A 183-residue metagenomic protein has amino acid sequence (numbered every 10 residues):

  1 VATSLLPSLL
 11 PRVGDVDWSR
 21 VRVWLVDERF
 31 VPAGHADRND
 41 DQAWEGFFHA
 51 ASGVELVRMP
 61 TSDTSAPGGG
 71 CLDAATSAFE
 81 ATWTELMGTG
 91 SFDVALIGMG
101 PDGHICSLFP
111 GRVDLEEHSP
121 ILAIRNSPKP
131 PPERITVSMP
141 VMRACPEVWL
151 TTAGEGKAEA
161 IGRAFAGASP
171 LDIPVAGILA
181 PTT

Functional and structural regions predicted by a protein language model:
V1-A2, P101-H104, E155-G156: Short glycine-rich anion-binding loops that position phosphate/pyrophosphate groups of nucleotides and phosphorylated
V1-V13: Glycine-rich N-terminal segment of FAD-binding domains in flavoprotein oxidoreductases, spanning the beta-loop-helix
L10-G14, G111-D114, F165-S169: Short, solvent-exposed amphipathic alpha-helical segments in soluble enzyme and RNA/protein-processing domains
R12-R22, A50, D114-E116, P140-C145 (+1 more regions): Short, conserved loop/helix-junction motifs that constitute active-site signature segments in enzyme catalytic cores
V16-L96: Ligand-binding beta-strand-loop-alpha-helix segment within the catalytic cores of soluble metabolic enzymes
T84-E85, T136-P146: The conserved catalytic core of RNA pseudouridine synthases
V94-P140: Class I SAM-dependent methyltransferase SAM-binding "motif I" and its flanking Rossmann-like core
P140, P146-T183: ATP/nucleoside-binding phosphotransfer catalytic cores, i.e., glycine-rich phosphate-binding loops
